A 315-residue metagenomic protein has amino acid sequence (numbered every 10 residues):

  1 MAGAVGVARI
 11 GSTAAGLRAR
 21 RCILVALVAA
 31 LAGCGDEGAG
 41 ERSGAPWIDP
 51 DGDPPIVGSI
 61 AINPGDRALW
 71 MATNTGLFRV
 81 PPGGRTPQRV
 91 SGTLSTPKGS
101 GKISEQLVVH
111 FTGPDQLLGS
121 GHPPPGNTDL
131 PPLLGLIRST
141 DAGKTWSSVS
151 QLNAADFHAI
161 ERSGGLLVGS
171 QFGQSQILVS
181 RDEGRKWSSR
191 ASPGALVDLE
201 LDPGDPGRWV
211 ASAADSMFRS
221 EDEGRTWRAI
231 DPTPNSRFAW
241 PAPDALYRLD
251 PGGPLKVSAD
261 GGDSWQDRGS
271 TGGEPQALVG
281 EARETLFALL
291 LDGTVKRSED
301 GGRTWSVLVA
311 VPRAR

Functional and structural regions predicted by a protein language model:
M1-A32: Sec-dependent bacterial lipoprotein signal peptides
C34-E37: Bacterial signal peptide processing site
W47, G76-K98, P132-S150, L178-A191 (+3 more regions): Asp-box/BNR beta-propeller loop motif
W47-F78: Beta-strand-rich domains and repeat architectures in extracellular enzymes and scaffolds, especially beta-propellers
N63-D66, F111-P114, R162-G165, P203-D205 (+2 more regions): Residue-level detector of Asp-centered blade-edge/turn motifs that repeat once per structural unit in beta-propeller
T93-K98, I103-E105, L152-F157, P193-D198 (+3 more regions): Short coil/turn segments at the loop-to-beta-strand junctions that recur within blades of beta-propeller repeat folds
G126-L133, S170-Q174, S212, L249-P251: Short, solvent-exposed loop/turn segments at conserved positions within beta-propeller repeat blades
